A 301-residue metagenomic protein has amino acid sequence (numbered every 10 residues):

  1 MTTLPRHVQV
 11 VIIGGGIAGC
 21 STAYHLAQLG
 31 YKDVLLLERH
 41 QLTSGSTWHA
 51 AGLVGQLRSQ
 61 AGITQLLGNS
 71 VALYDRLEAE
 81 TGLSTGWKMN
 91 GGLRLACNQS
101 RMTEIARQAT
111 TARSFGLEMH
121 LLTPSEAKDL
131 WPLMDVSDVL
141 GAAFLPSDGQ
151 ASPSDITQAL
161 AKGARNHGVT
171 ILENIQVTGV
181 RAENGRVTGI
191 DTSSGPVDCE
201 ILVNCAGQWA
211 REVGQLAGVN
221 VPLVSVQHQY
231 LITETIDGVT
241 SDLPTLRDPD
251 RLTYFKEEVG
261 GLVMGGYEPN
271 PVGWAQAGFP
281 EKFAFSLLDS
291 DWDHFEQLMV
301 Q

Functional and structural regions predicted by a protein language model:
L4-A18, L35: Beta1/beta-strand and adjacent pyrophosphate-binding region of the FAD-binding site in flavoprotein oxidoreductases
A18, L42, W209: Conserved Rossmann-like nucleotide-cofactor binding loop
A27-W48: Glycine-rich FAD pyrophosphate-binding loop
A51-L130, D250-F255, V259-G261, K282 (+1 more regions): Dinucleotide-binding Rossmann-like beta1-alpha1 core, especially the glycine-rich loop that anchors the ADP
A61, Q65-G68, R94-E104, F144-K162 (+2 more regions): Short beta-strand to alpha-helix junction loop
A143-I201: Helical element adjacent to the flavin cofactor pocket in flavoenzyme catalytic cores
P196-T245: Central helical "cap/lid" subdomain
V219-N220, T235-Q301: Active-site lid/adjacent beta-loop-alpha segment flanking the redox-cofactor pocket in flavoenzymes
